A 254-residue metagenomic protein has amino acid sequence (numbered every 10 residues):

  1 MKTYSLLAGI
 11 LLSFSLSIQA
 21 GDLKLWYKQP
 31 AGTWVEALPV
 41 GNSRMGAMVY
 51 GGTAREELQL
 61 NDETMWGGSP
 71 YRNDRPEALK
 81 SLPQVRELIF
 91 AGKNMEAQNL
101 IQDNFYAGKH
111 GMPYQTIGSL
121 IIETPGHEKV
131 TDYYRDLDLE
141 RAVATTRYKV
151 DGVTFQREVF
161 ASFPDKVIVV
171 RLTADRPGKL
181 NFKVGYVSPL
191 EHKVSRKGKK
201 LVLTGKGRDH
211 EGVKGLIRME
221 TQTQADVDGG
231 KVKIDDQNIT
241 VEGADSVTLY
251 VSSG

Functional and structural regions predicted by a protein language model:
M1-L7: Bacterial N-terminal signal peptides that target proteins for export
L7-S15: Bacterial N-terminal signal peptides
A20-G254: Aromatic-residue-lined binding/catalytic grooves and analogous aromatic/hydrophobic interfacial grooves in multimeric
